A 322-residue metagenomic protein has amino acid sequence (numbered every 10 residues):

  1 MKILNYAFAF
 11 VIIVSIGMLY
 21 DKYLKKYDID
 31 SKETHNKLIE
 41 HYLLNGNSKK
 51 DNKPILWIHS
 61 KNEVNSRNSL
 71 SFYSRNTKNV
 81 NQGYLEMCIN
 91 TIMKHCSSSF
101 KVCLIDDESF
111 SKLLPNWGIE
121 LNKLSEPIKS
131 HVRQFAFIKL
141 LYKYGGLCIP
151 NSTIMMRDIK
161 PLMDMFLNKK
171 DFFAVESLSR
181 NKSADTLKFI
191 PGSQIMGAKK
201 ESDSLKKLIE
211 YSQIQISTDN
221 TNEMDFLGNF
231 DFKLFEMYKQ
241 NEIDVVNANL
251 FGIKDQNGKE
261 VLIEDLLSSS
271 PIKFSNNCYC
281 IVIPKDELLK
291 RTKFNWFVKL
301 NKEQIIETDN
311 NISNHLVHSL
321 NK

Functional and structural regions predicted by a protein language model:
M1-R133, N151-K322: Glycosyltransferase-associated regions of secretory-pathway enzymes, highlighting luminal stem/catalytic domains
Q134-G146: Small-residue hinge/turn detector
